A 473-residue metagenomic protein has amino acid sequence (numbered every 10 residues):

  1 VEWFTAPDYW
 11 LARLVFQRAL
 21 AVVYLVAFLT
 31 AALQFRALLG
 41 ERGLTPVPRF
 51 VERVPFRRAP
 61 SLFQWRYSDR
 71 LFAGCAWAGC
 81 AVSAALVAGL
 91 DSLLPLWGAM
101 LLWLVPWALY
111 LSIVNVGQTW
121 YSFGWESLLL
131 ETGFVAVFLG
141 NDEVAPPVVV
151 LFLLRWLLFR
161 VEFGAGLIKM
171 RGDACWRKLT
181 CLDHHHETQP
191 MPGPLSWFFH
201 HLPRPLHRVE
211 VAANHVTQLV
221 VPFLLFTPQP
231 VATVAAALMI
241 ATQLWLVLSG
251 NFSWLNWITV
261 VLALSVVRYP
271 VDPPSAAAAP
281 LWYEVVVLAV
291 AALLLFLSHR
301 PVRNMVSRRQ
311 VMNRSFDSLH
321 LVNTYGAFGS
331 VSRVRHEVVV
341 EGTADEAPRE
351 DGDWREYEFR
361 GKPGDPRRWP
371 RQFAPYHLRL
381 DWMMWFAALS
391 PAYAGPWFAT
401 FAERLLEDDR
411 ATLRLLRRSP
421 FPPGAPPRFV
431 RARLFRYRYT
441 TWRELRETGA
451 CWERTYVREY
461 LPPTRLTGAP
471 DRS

Functional and structural regions predicted by a protein language model:
V1-S473: Alpha-helical membrane-anchoring segments
